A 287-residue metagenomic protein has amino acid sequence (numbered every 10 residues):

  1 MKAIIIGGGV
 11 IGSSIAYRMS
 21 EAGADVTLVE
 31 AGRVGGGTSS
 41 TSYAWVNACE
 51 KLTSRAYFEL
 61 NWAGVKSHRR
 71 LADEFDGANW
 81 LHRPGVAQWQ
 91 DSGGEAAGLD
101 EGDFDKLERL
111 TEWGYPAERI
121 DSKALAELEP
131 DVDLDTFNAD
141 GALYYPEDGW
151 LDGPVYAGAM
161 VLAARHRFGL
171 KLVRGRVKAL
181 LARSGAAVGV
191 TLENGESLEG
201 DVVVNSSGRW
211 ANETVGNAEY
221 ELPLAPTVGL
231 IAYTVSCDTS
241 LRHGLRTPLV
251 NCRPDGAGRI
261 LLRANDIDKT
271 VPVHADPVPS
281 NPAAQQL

Functional and structural regions predicted by a protein language model:
M1-I11, T27: Beta1/beta-strand and adjacent pyrophosphate-binding region of the FAD-binding site in flavoprotein oxidoreductases
I11, V34, W210: Conserved Rossmann-like nucleotide-cofactor binding loop
A16, S20, A163: Gly/Ala-rich phosphate-binding loop of Rossmann-like dinucleotide-binding domains, activating on the conserved
S20-S40: Glycine-rich FAD pyrophosphate-binding loop
A44-L128, L249-N251: Dinucleotide-binding Rossmann-like beta1-alpha1 core, especially the glycine-rich loop that anchors the ADP
K66, D91-R167, R174, A179-A186: Flavin (FAD/FMN) cofactor-binding and adjacent substrate-gating region of FAD-dependent oxidoreductase domains
E196-R242: Central helical "cap/lid" subdomain
T239-L287: Active-site lid/adjacent beta-loop-alpha segment flanking the redox-cofactor pocket in flavoenzymes
